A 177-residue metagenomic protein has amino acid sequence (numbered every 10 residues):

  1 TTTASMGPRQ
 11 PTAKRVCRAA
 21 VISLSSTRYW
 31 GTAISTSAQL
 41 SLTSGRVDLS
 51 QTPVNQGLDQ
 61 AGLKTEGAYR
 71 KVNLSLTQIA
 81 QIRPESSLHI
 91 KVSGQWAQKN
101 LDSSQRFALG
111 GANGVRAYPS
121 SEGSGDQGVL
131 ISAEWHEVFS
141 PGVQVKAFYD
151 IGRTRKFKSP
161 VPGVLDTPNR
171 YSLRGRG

Functional and structural regions predicted by a protein language model:
T1-K99, S172: Transmembrane beta-strand segments of outer-membrane beta-barrel domains in Gram-negative and organellar OMPs
L58-G177: C-terminal transmembrane beta-barrel domains of outer membrane proteins
